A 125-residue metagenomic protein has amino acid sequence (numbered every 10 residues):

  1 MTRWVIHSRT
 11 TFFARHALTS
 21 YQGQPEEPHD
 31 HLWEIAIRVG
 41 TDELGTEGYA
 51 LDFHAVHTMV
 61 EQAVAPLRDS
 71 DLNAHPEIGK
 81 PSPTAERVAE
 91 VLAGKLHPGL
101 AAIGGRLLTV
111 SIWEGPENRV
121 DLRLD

Functional and structural regions predicted by a protein language model:
M1-D125: Charge-rich, low-complexity N-terminal segments
